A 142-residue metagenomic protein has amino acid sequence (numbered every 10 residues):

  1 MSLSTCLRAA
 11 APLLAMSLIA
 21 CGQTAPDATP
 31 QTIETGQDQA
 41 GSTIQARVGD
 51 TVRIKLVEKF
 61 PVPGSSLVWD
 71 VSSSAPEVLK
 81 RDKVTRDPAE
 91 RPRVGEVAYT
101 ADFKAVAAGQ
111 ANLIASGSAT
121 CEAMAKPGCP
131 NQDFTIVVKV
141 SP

Functional and structural regions predicted by a protein language model:
M1-A11: Bacterial N-terminal signal peptides that target proteins for export
S17-A20: C-terminal motif of bacterial Sec signal peptides marking the signal peptidase cleavage site
G22-D38, E122-P142: Extracytoplasmic/periplasmic copper-protein system
A25-I54, F60: N-terminal edge beta-strand
V57-P61, V106-A108: Short solvent-exposed strand-capping/beta-turn motif centered on an Asx-Ser/Thr pair
P63, L67-E90: Short, solvent-exposed loop/linker segments at beta-strand-coil boundaries, enriched for Pro/Gly and Ser/Thr
R93-Y99: Aromatic sugar-binding surface patches on proteins that engage polysaccharides or sugar-phosphate polymers
F103-L113, A119: Glycine-centered tight-turn and secondary-structure capping sites
